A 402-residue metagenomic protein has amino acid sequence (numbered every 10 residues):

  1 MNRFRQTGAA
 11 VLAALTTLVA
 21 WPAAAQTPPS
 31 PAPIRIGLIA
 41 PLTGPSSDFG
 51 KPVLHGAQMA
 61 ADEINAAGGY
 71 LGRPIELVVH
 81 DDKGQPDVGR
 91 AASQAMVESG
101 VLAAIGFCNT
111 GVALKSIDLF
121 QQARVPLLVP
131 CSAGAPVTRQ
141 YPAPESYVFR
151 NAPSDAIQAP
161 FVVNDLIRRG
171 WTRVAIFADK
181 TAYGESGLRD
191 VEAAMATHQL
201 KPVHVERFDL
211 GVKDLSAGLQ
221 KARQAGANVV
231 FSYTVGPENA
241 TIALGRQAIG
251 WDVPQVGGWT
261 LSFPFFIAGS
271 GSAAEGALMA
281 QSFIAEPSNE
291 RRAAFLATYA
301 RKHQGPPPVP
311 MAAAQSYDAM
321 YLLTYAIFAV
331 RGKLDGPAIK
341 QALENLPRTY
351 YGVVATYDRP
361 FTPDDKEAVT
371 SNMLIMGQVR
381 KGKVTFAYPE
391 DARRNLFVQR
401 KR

Functional and structural regions predicted by a protein language model:
N2-F4, G8-L15, A25-R402: Extracytosolic ligand-binding ectodomains
A20-P22: N-terminal signal peptide c-region/cleavage motif recognized by signal peptidases
